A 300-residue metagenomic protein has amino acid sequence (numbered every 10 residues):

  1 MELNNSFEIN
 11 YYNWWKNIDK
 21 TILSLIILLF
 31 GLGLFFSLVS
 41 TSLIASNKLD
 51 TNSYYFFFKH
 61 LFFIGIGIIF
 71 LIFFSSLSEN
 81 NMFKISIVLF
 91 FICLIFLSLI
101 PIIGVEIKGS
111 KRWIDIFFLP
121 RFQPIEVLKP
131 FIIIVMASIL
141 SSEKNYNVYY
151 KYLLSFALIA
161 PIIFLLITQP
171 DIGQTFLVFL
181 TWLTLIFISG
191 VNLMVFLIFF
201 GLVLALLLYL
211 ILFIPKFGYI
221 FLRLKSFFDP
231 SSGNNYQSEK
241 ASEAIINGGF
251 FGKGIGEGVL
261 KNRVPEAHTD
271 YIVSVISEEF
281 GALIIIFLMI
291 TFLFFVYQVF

Functional and structural regions predicted by a protein language model:
E2-S24, L28-L29, F35-Q169: Membrane-helix boundary/helix-loop-helix interface segments in multi-pass membrane proteins
I69, I87-I95, K151-I167, I172-F213: Hydrophobic alpha-helical segments of polytopic membrane proteins
I69, L77, V135, L212-P215 (+2 more regions): Transmembrane alpha-helix boundary/anchor motif
F73, L97-P101, I139, F187 (+2 more regions): Hydrophobic membrane-targeting alpha-helices
N80-F90, F117-L128, Y146-F156, L185-V195 (+3 more regions): Alpha-helical membrane-embedding segments and immediately adjacent membrane-interface amphipathic helices
I107, K111-W113, I198-F287: Hydrophobic, glycine- and aromatic-enriched re-entrant/interface helices and adjoining loop segments
V178, G256-L260, T291, F295: Re-entrant/interfacial helical elements at transmembrane boundaries that shape and gate the permeation pathway
L283-F300: Hydrophobic transmembrane alpha-helices and their immediate junctions
